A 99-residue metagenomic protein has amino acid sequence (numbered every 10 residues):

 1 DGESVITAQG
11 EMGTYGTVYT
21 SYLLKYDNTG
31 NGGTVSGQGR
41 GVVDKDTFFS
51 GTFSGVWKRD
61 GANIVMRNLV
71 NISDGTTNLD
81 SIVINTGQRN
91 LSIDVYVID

Functional and structural regions predicted by a protein language model:
D1-D99: Beta-strand-enriched cores of mature, soluble protein domains
